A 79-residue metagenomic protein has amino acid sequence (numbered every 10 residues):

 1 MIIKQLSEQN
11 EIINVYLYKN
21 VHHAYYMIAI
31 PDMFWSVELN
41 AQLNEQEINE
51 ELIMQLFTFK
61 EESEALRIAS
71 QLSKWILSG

Functional and structural regions predicted by a protein language model:
M1-I3, I13, S36-L39, E45 (+1 more regions): A general, composition-driven signal for non-globular sequence regions
M1-Y16, E50-F59: Negatively charged, low-complexity tracts enriched in Asp/Glu with abundant Ser/Thr
E11-I13, V21, I30, S70: Alpha-helical structural elements
N20-E45: A short, structured beta-strand/loop element
L43-G79: Mixed-charge, Lys/Arg-enriched low-complexity segments
